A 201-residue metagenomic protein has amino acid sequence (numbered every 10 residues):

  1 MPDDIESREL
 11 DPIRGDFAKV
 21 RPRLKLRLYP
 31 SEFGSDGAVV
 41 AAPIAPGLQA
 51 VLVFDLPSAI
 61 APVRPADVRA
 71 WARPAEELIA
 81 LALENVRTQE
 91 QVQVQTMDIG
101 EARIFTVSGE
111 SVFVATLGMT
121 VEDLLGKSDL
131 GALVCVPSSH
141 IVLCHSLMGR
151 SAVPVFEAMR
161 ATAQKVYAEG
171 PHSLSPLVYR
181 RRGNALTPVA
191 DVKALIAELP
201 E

Functional and structural regions predicted by a protein language model:
M1-V112: Charged, alpha-helical interface segments at or near domain boundaries
V40-P43, Q95, E122-G126, Y167-E169: Short linear motifs in intrinsically disordered
P74, G118-V121, G170, E201: Alpha-helix initiation/capping motif
A75, V114-G118, A152, F156: Generic alpha-helical secondary structure
A82, V86, V121-L125, M159-Y167: Hydrophobic, Leu/Ile/Phe/Ala-enriched alpha-helical segments that form helix-helix packing faces
V107-G126: Aromatic/basic-lined ligand-recognition segments that form π-stacking hydrophobic pockets flanked by Lys/Arg to engage
S128, L133, S138-E201: C-terminal structured domains
